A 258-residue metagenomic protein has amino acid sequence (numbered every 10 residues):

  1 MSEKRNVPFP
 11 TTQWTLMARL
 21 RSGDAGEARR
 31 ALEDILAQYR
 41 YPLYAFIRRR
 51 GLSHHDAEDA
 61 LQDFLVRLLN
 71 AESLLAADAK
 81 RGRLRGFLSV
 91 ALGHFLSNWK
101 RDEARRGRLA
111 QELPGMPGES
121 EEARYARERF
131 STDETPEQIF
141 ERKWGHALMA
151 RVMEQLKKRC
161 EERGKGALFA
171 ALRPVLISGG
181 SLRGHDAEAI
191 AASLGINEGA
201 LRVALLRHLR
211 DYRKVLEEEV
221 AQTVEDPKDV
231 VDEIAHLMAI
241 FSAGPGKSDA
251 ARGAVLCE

Functional and structural regions predicted by a protein language model:
M1-E258: Intrinsic, short, N-terminal disordered tails of RNA polymerase sigma-factor systems
